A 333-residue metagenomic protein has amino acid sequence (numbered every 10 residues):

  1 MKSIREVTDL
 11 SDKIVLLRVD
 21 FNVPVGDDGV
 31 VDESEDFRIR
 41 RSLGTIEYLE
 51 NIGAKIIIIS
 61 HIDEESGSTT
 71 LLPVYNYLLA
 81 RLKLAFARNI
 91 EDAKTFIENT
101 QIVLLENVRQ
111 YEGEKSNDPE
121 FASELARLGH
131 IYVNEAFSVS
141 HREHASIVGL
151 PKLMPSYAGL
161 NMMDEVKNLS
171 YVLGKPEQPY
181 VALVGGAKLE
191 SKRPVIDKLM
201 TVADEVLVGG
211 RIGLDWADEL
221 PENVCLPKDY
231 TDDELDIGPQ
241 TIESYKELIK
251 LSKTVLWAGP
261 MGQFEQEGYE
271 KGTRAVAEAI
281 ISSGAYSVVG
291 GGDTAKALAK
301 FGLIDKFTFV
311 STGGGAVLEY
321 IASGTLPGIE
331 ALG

Functional and structural regions predicted by a protein language model:
M1-G333: Active-site loop-to-helix "anion-binding N-cap" substructures in soluble metabolic enzymes
